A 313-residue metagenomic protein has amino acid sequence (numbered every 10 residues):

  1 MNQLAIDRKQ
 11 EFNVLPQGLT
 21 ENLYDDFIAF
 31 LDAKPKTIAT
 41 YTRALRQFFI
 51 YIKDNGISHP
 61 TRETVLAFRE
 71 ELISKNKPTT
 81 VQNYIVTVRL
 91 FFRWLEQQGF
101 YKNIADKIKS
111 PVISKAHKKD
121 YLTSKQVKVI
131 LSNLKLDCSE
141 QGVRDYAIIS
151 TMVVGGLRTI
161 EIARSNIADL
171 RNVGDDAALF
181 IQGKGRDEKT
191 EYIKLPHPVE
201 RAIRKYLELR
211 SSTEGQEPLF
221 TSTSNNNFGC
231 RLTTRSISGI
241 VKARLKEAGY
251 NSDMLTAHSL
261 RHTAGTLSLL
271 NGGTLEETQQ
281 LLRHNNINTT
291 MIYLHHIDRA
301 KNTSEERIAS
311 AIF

Functional and structural regions predicted by a protein language model:
M1-F313: Conserved catalytic core of the tyrosine transesterase superfamily
